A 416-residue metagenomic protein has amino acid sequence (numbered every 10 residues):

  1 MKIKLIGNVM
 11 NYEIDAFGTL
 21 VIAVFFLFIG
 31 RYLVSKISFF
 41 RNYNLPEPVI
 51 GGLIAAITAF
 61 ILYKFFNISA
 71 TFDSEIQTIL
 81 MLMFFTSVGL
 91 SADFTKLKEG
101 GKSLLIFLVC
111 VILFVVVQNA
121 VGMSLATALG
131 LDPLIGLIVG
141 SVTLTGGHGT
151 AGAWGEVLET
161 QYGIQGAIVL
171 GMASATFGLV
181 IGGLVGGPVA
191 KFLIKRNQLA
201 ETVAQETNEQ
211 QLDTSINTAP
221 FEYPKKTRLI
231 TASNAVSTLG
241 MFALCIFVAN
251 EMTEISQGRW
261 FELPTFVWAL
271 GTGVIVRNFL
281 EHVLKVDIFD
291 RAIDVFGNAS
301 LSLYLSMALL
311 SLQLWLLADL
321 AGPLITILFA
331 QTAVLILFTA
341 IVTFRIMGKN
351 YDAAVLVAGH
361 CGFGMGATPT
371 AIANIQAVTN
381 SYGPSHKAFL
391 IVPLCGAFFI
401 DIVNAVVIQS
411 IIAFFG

Functional and structural regions predicted by a protein language model:
M1-I14, L20, L27-I29, K191-V236 (+1 more regions): Intrinsically disordered, low-complexity non-transmembrane regions of multi-pass membrane transporters
N11-F25, T71-F84, L134-S141, W260-T272 (+3 more regions): Structural signature of hydrophobic alpha-helical transmembrane segments
F26, L53-F60, S74-G101, G271-L280 (+1 more regions): Hydrophobic transmembrane alpha-helices of secondary-active transporters and Na+-translocating membrane complexes
I29-R41, S87-E99, V189, V276-D290 (+1 more regions): C-terminal ends of transmembrane helices
L33-V49, I61, F66, A70-D73 (+3 more regions): Flexible hinge motifs at transmembrane-helix junctions and intramembrane kinks/re-entrant loops in multi-pass membrane
D93-M123, A175, L239, V295 (+1 more regions): Entry/N-cap segments of selected transmembrane alpha helices and their immediately preceding amphipathic helices
S124-L131, A175-A219, A333, I341-Y351 (+1 more regions): Juxtamembrane and boundary regions of transmembrane helices in multi-pass small-molecule transporters and channels
L125-G166, L170-A173, F177, V189 (+2 more regions): Alpha-helical membrane segments and immediately flanking helix-loop junctions that form or couple to the substrate/ion
